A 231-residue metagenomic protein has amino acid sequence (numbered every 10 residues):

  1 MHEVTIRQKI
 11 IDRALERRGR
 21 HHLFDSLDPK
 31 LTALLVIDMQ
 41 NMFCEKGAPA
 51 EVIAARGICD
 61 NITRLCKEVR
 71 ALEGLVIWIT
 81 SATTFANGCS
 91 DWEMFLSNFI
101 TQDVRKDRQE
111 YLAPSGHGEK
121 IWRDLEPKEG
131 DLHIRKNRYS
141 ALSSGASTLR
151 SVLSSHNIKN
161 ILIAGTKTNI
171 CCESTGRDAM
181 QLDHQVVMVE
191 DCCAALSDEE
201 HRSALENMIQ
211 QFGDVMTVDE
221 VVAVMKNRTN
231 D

Functional and structural regions predicted by a protein language model:
M1-E129, V224-D231: Active-site acidic carboxylates
A71-G74, N157, D183: Glycine-centered short loops/turns at secondary-structure junctions
Y111-N160: Internal catalytic-core helix/loop-beta-alpha segment that presents or stabilizes conserved functional determinants
N160-G165, H184-D198: A short glycine-rich beta-strand->turn/loop micro-motif centered on a GG-aromatic cluster
T168-T175: Short glycine/serine/threonine-rich phosphate/pyrophosphate-binding segments that cradle anionic phosphate groups
I170, C193-S197, V222-A223: Short gly/pro/ser/thr-enriched loop/turn and capping motifs at secondary-structure boundaries
L205-D231: C-terminal functional extensions of proteins
